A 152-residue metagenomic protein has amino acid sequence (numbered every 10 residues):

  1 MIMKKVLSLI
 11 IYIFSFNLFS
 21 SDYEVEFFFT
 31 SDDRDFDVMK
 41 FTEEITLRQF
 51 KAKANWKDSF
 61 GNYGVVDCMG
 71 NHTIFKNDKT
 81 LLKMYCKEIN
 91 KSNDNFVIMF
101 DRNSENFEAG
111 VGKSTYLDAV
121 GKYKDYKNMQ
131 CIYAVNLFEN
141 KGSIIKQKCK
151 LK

Functional and structural regions predicted by a protein language model:
M1-M3, S21: Absolute protein N-terminus
M3-Y12: Sec-dependent signal peptide recognition, specifically the positively charged N-region followed immediately by
S15-F16: N-terminal signal peptide c-region/cleavage motif recognized by signal peptidases
S21-K152: Beta-strand-enriched cores of mature, soluble protein domains
